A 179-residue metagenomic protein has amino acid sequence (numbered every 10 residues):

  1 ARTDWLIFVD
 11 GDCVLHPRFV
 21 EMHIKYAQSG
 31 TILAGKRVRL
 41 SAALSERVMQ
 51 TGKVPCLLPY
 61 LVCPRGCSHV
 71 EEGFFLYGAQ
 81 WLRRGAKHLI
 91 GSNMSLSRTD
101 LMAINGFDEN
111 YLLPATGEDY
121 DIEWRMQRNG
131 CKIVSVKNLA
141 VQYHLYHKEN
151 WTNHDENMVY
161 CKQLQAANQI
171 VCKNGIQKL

Functional and structural regions predicted by a protein language model:
L6: Short aromatic/hydrophobic "clamp" motif used to bind/position activated sugar donors
D10-V14: The conserved acidic donor/metal-binding loop of glycosyltransferases
R18-L58: Conserved donor NDP-sugar-binding/catalytic core segment of glycosyltransferases
L40, V136-N153: Active-site donor/metal-binding and catalytic loop motifs of nucleotide-sugar-dependent glycosylation enzymes
L44-V48, H147-K148, H154-N157: Short aromatic-enriched loop/helix-cap "lid" or pocket-rim segments at secondary-structure transitions that line
K53-A86: Short, flexible, basic/aromatic active-site loop/helix in glycosyltransferases
H88, N93-N105, L112-C131: A short, conserved alpha-helix in the catalytic core of glycosyltransferases
T116, L139-A140, N153-K178: Catalytic core of nucleotide-sugar-dependent glycosyltransferases
